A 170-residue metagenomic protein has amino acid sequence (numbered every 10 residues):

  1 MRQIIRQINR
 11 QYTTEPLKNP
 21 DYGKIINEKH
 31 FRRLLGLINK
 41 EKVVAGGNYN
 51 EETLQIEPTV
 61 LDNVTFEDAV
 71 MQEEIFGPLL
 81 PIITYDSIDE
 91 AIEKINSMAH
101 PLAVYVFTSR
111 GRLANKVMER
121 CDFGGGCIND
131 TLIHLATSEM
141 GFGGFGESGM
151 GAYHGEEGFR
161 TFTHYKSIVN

Functional and structural regions predicted by a protein language model:
M1-I4, L34, A114-V117: Hydrophobic packing residues within well-ordered alpha-helices of enzyme cores
I5-G36, N48-Q55, Q72-G77, S138-E139: Flexible, acidic loop-helix segments that line cofactor/substrate-binding pockets
N9, Q55-N170: Conserved C-terminal structural/oligomerization subdomain of aldehyde/semialdehyde dehydrogenase
K18, K24, K29, K40-K42 (+3 more regions): Context-gated lysine
G36-K42, C121: Alpha-helix C-terminal capping segments
K42-N48: Short secondary-structure junctions
